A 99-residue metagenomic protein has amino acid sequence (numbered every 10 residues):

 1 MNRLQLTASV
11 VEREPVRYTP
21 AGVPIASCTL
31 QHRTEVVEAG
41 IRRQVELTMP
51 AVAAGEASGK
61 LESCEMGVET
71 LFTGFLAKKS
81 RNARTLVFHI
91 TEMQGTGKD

Functional and structural regions predicted by a protein language model:
M1-D99: Single-stranded nucleic acid-binding surfaces, predominantly the OB-fold ssDNA-binding core
